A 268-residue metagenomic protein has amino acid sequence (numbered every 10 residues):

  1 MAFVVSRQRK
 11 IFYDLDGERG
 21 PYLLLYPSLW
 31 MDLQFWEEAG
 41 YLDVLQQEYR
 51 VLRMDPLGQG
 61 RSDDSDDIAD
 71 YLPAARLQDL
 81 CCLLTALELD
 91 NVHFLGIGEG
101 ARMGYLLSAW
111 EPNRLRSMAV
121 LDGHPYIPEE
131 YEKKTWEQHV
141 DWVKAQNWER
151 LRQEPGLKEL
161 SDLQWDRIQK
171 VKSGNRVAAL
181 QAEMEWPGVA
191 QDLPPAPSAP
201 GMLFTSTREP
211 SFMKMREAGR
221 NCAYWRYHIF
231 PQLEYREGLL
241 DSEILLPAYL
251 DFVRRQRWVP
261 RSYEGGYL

Functional and structural regions predicted by a protein language model:
M1-K10: N-terminal cap/lid segment of alpha/beta-hydrolase-fold proteins
R9-D63: Conserved HGGG/HGGXW glycine-rich cap/lid loop of the alpha/beta-hydrolase fold
R53-L95: Active-site loop/oxyanion-hole signature of alpha/beta-hydrolase fold enzymes
D55-G60, H124, L233-E234: Short beta-to-alpha linker loops that shape the active-site pocket of alpha/beta-hydrolase fold enzymes
D90-E129: Conserved hydrolase catalytic core segment
V120-E185: Helix-rich cap/lid subdomain of alpha/beta-hydrolase
E183-N221, I229-Q232, G238: Conserved serine/cysteine hydrolase catalytic core
R226-L268: Catalytic active-site module of serine/aspartate enzymes centered on a nucleophile-bearing elbow/loop
